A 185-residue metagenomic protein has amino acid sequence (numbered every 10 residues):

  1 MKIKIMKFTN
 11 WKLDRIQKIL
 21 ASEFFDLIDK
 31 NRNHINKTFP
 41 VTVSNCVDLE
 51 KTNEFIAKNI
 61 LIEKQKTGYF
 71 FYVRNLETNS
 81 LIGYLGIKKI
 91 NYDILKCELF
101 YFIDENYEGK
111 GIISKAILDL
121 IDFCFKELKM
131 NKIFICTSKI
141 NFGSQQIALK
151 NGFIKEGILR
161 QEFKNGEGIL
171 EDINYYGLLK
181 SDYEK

Functional and structural regions predicted by a protein language model:
M1-E23, L27-H34, F70, R74-K185: Acyl-donor (CoA/ACP) binding surface of acyl/acetyltransferases
N36-K58: Conserved GNAT-fold acetyl-CoA-binding loop/helix
K37, L61-Q65, K126: Secondary-structure boundary motif
S44-N45, A57-Y72: A short helix-loop-beta-strand connector motif used in the catalytic cores of GNAT acetyltransferases and, in some
